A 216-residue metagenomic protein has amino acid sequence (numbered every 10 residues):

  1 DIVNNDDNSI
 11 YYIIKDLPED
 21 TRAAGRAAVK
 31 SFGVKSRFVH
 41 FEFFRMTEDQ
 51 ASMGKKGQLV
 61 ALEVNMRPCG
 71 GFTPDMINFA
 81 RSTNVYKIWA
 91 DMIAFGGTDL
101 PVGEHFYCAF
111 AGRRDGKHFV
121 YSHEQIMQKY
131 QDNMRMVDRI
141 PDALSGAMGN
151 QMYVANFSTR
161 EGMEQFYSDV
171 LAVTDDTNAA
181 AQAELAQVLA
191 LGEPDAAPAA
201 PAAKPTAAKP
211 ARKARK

Functional and structural regions predicted by a protein language model:
D1-V34, F38, D49, M53-K56 (+3 more regions): ATP-dependent carboxylate/phosphate-activation module, predominantly the ATP-grasp catalytic core and closely related
H40-E42: Short, surface-exposed charged micro-motifs
F44-E48: Short beta-strand micro-motifs enriched in acidic
L59: Glycine-rich phosphate/pyrophosphate-binding loop shared by adenosine-nucleotide-utilizing enzymes
A90-K216: Peripheral (often C-terminal) accessory segments that flank ATP-dependent C-N-forming ligase machineries
